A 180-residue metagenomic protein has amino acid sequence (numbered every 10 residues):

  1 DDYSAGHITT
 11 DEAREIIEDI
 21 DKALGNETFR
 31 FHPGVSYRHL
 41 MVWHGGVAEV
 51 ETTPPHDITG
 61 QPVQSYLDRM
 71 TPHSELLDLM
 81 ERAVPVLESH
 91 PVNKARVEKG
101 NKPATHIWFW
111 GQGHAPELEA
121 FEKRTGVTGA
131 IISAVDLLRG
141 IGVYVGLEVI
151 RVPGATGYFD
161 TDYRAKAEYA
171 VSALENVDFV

Functional and structural regions predicted by a protein language model:
D1-V180: Feature captures the catalytic ectodomains and active-site-proximal regions of enzymes that hydrolyze or transfer
